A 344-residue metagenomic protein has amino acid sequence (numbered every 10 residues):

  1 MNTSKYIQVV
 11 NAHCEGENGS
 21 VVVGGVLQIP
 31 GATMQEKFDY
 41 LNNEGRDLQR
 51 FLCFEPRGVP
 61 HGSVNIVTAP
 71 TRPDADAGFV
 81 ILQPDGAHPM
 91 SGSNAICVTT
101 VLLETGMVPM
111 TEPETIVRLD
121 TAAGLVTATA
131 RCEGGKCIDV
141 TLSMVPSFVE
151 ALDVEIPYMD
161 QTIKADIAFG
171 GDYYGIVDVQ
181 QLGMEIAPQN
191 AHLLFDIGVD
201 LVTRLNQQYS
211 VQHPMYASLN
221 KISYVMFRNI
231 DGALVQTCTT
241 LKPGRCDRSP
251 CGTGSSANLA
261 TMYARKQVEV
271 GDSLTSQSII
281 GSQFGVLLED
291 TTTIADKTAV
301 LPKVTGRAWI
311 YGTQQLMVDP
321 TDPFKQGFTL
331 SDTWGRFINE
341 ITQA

Functional and structural regions predicted by a protein language model:
M1-D166, G175-A344: A glycine-rich beta-to-alpha transition motif near the start of alpha/beta enzyme domains, typified by
G171: Glycine-rich ThDP/TPP pyrophosphate-binding loop and its adjacent helix/strand module within ThDP-dependent enzymes
